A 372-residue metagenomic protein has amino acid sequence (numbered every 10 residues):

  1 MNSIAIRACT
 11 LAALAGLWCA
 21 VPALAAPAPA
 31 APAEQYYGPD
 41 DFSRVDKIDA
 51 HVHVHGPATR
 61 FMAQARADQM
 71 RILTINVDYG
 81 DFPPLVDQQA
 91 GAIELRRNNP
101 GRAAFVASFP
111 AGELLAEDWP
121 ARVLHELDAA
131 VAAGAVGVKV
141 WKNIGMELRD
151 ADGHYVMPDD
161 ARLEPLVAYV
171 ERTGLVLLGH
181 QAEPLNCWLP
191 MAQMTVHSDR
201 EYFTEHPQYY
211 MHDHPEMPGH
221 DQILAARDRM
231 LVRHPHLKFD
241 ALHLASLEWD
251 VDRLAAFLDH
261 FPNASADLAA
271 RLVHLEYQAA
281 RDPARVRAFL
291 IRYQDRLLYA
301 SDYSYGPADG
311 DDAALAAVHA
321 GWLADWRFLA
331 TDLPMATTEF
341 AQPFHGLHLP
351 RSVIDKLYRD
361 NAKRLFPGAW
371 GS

Functional and structural regions predicted by a protein language model:
M1-A5: N-terminal secretory signal peptides that target proteins for export/translocation
A8-A23: Bacterial N-terminal signal peptides
A26-R102, R122: An N-terminally biased module of ancient metal coordination in phosphate/nucleic-acid-related enzymes
Q35-D40, A90-M211, P215-E216, S265 (+1 more regions): Active-site gating/metal-coordination segments in enzymes
I48-V52, I72-I75, A103-A107, V138-V140 (+4 more regions): Hydrophobic faces of well-ordered beta-strands that scaffold small-molecule active sites in alpha/beta enzyme cores
H51-T59, D78-Q88, G112-A121, L148 (+4 more regions): Acidic-and-aromatic substrate-binding clefts and catalytic sites of carbohydrate-active enzymes
V52, L163-Q181, D240, F257 (+2 more regions): Conserved beta-strand->loop/alpha-helix structural units within folded catalytic cores of enzymes with alpha/beta
P215, H220-R229, H234, K238-S372: H/E-rich (His + Asp/Glu) clusters that bind or coordinate divalent metals
